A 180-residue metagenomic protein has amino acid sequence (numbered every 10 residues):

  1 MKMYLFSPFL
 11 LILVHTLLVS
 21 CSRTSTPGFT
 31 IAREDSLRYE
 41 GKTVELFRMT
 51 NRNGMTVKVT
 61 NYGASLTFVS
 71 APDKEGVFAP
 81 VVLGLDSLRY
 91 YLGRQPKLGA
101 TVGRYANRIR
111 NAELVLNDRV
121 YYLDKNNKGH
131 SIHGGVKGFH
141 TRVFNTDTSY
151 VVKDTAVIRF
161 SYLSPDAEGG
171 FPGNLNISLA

Functional and structural regions predicted by a protein language model:
M1-F9: Bacterial N-terminal signal peptides that target proteins for export
L17-S20: C-terminal motif of bacterial Sec signal peptides marking the signal peptidase cleavage site
S22-A180: Surface-exposed acidic/polar loop and edge beta-strand patches at domain peripheries
